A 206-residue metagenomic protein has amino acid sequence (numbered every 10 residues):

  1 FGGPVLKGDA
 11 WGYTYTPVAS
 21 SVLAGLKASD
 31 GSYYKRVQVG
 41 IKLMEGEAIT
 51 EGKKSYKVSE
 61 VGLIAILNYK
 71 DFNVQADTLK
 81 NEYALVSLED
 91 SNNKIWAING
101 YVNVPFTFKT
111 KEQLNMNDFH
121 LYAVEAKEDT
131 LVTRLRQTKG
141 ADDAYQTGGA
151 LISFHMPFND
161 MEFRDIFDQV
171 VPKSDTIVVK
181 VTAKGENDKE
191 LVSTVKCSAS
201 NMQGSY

Functional and structural regions predicted by a protein language model:
G2-Y206: First exposed extracellular module after export/assembly in secreted or surface-exposed proteins
